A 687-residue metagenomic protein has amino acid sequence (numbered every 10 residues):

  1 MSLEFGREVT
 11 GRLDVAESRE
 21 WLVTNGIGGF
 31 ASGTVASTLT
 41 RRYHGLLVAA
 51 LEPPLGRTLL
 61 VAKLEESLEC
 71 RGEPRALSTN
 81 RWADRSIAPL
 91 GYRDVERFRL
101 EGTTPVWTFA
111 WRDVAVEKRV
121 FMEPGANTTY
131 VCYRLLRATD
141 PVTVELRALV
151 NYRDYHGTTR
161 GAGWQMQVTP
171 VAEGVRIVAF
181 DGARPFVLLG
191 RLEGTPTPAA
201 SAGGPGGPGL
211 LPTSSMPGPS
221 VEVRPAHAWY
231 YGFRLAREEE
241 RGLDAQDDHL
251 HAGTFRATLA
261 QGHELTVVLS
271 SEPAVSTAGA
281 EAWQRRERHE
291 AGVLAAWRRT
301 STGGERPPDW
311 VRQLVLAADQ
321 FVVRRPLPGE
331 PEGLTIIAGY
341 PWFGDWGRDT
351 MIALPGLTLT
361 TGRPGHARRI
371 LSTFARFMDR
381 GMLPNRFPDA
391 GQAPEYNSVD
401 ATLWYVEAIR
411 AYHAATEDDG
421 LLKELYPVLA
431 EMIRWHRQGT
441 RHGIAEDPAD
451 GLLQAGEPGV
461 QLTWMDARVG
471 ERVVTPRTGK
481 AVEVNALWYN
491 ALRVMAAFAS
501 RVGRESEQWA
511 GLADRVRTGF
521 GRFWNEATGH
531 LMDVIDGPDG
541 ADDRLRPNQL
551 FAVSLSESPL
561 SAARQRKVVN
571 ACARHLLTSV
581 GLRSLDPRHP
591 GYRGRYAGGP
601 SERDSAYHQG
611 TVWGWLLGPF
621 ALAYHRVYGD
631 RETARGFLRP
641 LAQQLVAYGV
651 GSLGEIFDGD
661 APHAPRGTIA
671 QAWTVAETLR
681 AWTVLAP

Functional and structural regions predicted by a protein language model:
M1-P687: Acidic, mature catalytic/reactive cores of soluble proteins
